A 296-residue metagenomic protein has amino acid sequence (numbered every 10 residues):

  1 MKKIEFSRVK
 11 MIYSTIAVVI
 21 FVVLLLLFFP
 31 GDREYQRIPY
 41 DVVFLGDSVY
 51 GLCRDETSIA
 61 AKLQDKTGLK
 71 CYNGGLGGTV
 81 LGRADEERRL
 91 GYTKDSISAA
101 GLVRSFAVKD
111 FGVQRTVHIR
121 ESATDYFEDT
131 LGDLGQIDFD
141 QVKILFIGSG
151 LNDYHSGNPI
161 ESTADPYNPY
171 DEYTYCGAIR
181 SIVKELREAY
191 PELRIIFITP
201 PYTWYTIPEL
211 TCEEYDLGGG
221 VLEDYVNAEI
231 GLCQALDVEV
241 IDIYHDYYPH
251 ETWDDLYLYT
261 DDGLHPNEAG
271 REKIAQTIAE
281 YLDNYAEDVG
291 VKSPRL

Functional and structural regions predicted by a protein language model:
M1-N73, G135, D140, Y285-L296: N-terminal secretory targeting modules
D41-L45, K70-G75, K143-G148, R194-T199 (+1 more regions): Structural recognition of the beta-strand scaffold that forms the well-ordered cores of secreted hydrolase catalytic
V49-E161, N168: Conserved SGNH/GDSL esterase-like catalytic core that processes O-acyl groups on lipids and polysaccharides
R54-S58, D140, P169-G177, D216-E223 (+1 more regions): Soluble non-cytosolic domains of exported or imported proteins
R89-L90, P200-L296: Catalytic His-Asp segment of secreted/periplasmic serine-dependent ester chemistry enzymes
F146-S162, V183-L222: Active-site segments of SGNH/GDSL-like serine hydrolases that catalyze O-acetyl group transfer/hydrolysis on lipids
I179-V183, V226: Generic structural signal for well-ordered alpha-helices, preferentially at hydrophobic/aromatic core positions
